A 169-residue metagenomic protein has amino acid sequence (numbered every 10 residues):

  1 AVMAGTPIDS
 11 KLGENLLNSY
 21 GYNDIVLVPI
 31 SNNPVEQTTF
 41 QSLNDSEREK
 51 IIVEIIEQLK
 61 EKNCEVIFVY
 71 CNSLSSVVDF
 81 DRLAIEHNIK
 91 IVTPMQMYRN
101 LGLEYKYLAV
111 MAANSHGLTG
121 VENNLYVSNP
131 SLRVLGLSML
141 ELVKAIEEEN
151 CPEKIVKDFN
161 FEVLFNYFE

Functional and structural regions predicted by a protein language model:
A1-E169: Non-catalytic structural scaffold of enzyme domains
